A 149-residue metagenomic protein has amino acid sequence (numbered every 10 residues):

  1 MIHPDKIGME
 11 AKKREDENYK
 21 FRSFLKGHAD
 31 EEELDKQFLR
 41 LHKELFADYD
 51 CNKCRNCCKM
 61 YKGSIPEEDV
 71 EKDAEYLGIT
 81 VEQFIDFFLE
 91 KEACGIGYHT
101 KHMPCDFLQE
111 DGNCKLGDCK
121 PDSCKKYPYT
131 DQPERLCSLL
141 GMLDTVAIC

Functional and structural regions predicted by a protein language model:
M1-C149: Short loop/turn segments that flank or connect secondary-structure elements
